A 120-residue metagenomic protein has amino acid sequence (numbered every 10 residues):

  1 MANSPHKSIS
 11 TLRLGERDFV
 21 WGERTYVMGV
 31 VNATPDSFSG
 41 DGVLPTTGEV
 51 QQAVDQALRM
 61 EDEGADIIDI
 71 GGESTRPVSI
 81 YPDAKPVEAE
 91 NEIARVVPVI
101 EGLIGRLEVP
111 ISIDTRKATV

Functional and structural regions predicted by a protein language model:
M1-P35: N-terminal amphipathic alpha-helix/helix-capping segment at the start of soluble metabolic enzymes
Y26-V27, I104-D114: Short beta-strand/loop segments at the ligand-binding rim of alpha/beta enzyme cores
V30-D55, P86-E90, P110-S112: Active-site mouth loops of central-metabolism enzymes
V31, M60, G64, D114: Conserved, mostly hydrophobic/aromatic
N32-D36, E73-T75, E108, R116-A118: Active-site beta-loop-alpha junctions enriched in small/polar residues
S37-D41, D66-P98: Glycine-rich, proline-tolerant flexible connector loops at the mouths of alpha/beta enzymes
Q52-S74: Catalytic domains of carbohydrate-active enzymes, especially glycoside hydrolases
V97-G105: Surface-exposed amphipathic alpha-helices with a cationic face
